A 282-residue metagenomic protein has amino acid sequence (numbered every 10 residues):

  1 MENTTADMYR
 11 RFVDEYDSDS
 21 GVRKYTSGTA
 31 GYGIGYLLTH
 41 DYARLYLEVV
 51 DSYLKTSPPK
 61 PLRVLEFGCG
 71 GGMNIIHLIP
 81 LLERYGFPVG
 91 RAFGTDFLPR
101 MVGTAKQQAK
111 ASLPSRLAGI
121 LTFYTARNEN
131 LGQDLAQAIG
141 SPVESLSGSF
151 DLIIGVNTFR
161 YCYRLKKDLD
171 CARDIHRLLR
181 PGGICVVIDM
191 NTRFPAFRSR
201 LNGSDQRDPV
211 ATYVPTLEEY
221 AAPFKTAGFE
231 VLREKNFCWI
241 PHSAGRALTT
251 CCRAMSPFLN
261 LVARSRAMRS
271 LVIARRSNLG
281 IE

Functional and structural regions predicted by a protein language model:
M1-A30: N-terminal, positively charged/glycine-rich alpha-helical extensions of SAM-dependent methyltransferases
T39-K60, H77: Conserved alpha-helix/loop element of class I SAM-dependent methyltransferases that forms part of the SAM/SAH-binding
L65, M73-D134: Class I SAM-dependent methyltransferase SAM/SAH-binding core
I154: A conserved beta-strand element that flanks and buttresses the S-adenosyl-L-methionine
L169-P181: A short glycine-rich, Lys/Arg-flanked "PGG" loop and its adjoining helix->strand segment in the class I
G182-D189: Conserved beta-strand signature within the Rossmann-like core of class I S-adenosyl-L-methionine
M190-V210: Short, glycine-/aromatic-enriched active-site segment of Class I SAM-dependent methyltransferases
T212-G228: Short alpha-helix
